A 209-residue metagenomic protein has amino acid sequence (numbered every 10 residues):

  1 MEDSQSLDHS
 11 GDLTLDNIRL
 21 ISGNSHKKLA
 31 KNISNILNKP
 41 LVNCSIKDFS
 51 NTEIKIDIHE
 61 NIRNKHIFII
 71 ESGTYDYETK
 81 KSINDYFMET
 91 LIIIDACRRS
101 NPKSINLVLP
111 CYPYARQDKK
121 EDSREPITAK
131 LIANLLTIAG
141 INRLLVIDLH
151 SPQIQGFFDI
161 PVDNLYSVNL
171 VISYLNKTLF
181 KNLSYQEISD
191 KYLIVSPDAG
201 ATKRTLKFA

Functional and structural regions predicted by a protein language model:
M1-A209: PRPP-associated nucleotide enzymes
